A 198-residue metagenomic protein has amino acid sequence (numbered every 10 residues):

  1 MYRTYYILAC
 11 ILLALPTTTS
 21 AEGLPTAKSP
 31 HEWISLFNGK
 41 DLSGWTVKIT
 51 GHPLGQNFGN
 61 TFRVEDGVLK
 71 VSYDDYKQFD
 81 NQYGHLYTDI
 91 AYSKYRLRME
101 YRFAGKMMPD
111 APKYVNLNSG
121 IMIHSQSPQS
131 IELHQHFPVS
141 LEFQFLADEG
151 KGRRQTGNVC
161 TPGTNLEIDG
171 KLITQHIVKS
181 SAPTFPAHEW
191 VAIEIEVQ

Functional and structural regions predicted by a protein language model:
M1, T17-T18: A subset of signal/propeptide-processing and intrinsically disordered low-complexity segments in secreted/extracellular
M1-I7: Bacterial N-terminal signal peptides that target proteins for export
I7-P16: Bacterial N-terminal signal peptides
A21-Q198: Carbohydrate-interacting regions of secretory-pathway proteins
